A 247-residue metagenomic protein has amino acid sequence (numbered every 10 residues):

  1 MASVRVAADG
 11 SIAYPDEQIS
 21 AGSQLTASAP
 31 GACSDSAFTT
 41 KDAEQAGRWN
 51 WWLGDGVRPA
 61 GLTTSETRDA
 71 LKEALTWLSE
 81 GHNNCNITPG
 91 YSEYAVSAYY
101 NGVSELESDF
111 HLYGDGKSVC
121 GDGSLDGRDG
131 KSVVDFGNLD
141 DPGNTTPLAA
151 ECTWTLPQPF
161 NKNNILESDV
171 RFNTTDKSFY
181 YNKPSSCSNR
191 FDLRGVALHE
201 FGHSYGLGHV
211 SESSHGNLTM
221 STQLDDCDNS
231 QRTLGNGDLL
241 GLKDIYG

Functional and structural regions predicted by a protein language model:
M1, Q158-K162, E167-F179, R190-D192 (+1 more regions): Metalloprotease/metallohydrolase-associated module, dominated by Zn2+-dependent proteases
M1-T63, T145, A150-F160: Disordered inhibitory propeptide/activation segment of secreted metzincin zinc metalloprotease zymogens, centered on
S34, H199, H203: Histidine-centered divalent metal-coordination motifs
F38-T39, N50-W52, V133, D169-R171 (+1 more regions): Generic structural signal for residues positioned in beta-strands
P59-S65, Y180-P184, C227-Q231: A generic structural signal for short coil/turn motifs at secondary-structure boundaries
R68-G195, S204: Metzincin-family zinc-dependent endopeptidase catalytic domain
